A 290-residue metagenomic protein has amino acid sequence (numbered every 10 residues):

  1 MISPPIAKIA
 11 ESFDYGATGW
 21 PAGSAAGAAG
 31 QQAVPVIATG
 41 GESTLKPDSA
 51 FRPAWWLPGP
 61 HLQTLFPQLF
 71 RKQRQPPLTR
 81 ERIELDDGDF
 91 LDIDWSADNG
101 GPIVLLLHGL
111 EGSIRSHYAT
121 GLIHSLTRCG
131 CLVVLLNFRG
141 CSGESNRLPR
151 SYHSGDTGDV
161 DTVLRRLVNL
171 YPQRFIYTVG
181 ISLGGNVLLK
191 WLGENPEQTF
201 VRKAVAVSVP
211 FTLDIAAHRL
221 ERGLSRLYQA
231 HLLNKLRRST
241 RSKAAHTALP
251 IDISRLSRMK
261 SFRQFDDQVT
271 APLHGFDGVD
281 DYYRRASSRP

Functional and structural regions predicted by a protein language model:
M1-R71: N-terminal presequences and immediately downstream first alpha-helices
I2-W20, G41, N169-H274: Alpha/beta-hydrolase-fold enzymes
P60-A97: N-terminal cap/lid segment of alpha/beta-hydrolase-fold proteins
S96-R147, T162, R166: Short, surface-exposed "cap/lid" segments of acyl-processing enzymes
S125, V163-L170, E194, R289: A generic secondary-structure signal
C141-Y177: Catalytic nucleophile-loop/oxyanion-hole region of alpha/beta-hydrolase and closely related hydrolase-like folds
Q268-P290: Active-site nucleophile elbow and catalytic-triad environment of alpha/beta-hydrolase enzymes
